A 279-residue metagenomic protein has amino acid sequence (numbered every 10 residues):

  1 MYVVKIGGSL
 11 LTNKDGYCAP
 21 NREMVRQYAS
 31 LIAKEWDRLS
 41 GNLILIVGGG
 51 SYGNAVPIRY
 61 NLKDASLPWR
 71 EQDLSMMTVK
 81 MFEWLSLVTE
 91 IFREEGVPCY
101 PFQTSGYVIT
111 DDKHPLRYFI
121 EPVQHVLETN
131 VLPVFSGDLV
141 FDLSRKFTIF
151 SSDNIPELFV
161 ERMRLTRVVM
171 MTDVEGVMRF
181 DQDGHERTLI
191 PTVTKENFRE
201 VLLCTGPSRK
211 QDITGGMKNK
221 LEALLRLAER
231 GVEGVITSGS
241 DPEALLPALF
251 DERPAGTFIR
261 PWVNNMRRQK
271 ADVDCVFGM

Functional and structural regions predicted by a protein language model:
M1-M279: C-terminal catalytic "cap/lid" subdomain
